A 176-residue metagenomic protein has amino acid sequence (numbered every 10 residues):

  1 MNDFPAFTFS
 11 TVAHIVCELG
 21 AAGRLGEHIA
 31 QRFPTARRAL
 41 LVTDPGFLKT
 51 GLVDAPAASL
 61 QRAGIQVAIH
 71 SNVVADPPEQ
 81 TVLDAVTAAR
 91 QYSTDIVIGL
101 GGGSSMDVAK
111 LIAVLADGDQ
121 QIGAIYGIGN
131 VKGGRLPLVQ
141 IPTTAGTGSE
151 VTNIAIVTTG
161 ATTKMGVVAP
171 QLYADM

Functional and structural regions predicted by a protein language model:
M1-T35: N-terminal amphipathic/basic leader segments beginning at the initiator methionine
A13, G23, D117-M176: A glycine/threonine-rich phosphate-anchoring loop and its flanking beta-alpha core in nucleotide/phosphate-binding
F33-A39, L136: Nucleotide donor/acceptor-binding cores
A36-R38, T94, A174: Local beta-strand N-terminus motif with an aromatic residue
L40-L41, I96-I98, V139: Conserved beta-strand elements of the Class I
T43, G101, T158: Short beta-strand/turn micro-motifs composed of small residues that flank or help shape donor/cofactor-binding pockets
L48-Q120, N130: N-terminal small/polar loop signature for handling phosphorylated ligands or for N-terminal nucleophile
